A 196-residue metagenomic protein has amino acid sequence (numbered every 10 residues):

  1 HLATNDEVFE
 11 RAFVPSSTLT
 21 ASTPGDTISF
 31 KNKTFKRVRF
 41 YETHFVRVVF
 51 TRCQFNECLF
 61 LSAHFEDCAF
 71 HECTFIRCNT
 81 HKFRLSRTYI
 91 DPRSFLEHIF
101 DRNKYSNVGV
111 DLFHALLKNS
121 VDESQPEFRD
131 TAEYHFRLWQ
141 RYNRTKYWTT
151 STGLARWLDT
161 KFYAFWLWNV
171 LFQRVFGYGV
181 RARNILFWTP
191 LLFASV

Functional and structural regions predicted by a protein language model:
H1-E133: Tandem repeat scaffolds
K33, V38, T131, K146 (+2 more regions): Generic detector of bulky aromatic hydrophobic side chains
T131-L154: Short, charge-rich amphipathic alpha-helical segments embedded in non-transmembrane helical bundles/solenoids
T152-V196: Transmembrane alpha-helical segments and their cytosolic interface motifs in multi-pass membrane proteins
